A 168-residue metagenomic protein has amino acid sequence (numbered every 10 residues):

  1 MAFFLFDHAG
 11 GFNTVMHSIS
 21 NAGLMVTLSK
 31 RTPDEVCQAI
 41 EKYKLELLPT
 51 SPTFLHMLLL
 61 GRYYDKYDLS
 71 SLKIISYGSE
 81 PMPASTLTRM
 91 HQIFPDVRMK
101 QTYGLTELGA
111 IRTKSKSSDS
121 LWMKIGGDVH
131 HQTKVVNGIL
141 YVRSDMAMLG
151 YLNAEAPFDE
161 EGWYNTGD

Functional and structural regions predicted by a protein language model:
M1, S76, L140-Y141: Short, well-ordered beta-strand segments
F4-D7, D145-M146: AMP-binding (ANL) adenylation modules
F6-L47: Conserved AMP-binding/adenylation subdomain of ANL enzymes
T32, T53-L55, M82, E107 (+1 more regions): Alpha-helix capping/helix-boundary segments
E46-T50, L59-S120: Gly/Ser/Thr-rich phosphate-binding loop
S120-D128, E161-G162: Short Gly/Pro-enriched turn/cap motifs at secondary-structure boundaries
I139-D168: Conserved ATP-binding/catalytic segment of the ANL
